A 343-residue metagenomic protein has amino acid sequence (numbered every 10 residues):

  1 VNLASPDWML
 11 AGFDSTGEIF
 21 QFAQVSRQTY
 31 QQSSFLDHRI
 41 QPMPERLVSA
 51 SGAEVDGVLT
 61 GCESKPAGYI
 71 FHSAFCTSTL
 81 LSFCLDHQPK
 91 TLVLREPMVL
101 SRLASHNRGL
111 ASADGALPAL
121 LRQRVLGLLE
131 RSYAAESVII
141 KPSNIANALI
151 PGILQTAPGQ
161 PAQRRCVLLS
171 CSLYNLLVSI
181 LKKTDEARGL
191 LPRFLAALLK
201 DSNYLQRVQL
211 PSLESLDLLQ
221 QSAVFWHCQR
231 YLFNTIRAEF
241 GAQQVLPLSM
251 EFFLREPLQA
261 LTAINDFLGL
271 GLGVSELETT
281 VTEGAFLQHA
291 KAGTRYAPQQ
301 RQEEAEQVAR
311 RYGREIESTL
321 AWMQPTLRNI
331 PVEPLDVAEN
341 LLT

Functional and structural regions predicted by a protein language model:
V1-G127: PAPS-dependent sulfotransferase catalytic core
V1-T60, V208-L219, R230-P247, L254-T343: PAPS-dependent sulfotransferases, especially Golgi type II membrane carbohydrate sulfotransferases
G68-F75, I139-S143, L219, A223 (+1 more regions): Short, charged/polar micro-motifs that form catalytic or ligand-binding hotspots
Y69-F71, F83-D86, L92-E96, I139-K141 (+2 more regions): A structural signal for short, well-ordered beta-strand segments and their strand-loop junctions that often border
V99-A113, N147-Q244, S249-V274: PAPS-dependent sulfotransferase catalytic domain
R124-Y133, Y231-R237: CE4/NodB-like, metal-dependent polysaccharide N-deacetylase domain that modifies extracellular/periplasmic N-acetylated
E130-S137, G241-L246: Short, surface-exposed connector motifs at secondary-structure boundaries
S132-G152: Glycine-rich phosphate-binding loop used to anchor ATP phosphates in small-molecule kinases, encompassing both
